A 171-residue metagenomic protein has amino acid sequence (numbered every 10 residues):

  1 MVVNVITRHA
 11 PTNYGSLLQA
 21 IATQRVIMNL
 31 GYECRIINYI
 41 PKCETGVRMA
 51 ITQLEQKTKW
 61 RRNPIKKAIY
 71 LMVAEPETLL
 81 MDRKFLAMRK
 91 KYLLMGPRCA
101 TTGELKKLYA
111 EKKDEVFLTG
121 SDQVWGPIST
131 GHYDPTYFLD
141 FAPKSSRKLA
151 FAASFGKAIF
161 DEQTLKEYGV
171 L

Functional and structural regions predicted by a protein language model:
M1-N4: Extreme N-terminal starter segment of soluble prokaryotic enzymes
I6-T7, P11-Y14, L18-Q19, T23-Y168: Aromatic- and Gly/Pro-rich donor/ligand-binding loops that form nucleotide- or phosphate-bearing donor binding pockets
